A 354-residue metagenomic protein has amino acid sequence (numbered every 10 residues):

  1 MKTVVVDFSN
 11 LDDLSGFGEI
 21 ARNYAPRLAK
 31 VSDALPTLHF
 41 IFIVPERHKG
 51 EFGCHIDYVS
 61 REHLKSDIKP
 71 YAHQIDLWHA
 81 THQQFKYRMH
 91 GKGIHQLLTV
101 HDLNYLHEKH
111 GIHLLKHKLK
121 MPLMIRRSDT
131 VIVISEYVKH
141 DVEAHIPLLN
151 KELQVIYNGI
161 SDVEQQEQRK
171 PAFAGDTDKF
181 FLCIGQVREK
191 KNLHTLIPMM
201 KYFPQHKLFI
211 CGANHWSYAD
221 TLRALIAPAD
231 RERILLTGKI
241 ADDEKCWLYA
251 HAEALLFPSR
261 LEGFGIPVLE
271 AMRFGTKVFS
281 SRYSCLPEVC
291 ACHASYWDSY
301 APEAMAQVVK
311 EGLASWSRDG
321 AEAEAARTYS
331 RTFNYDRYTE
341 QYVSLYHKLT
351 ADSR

Functional and structural regions predicted by a protein language model:
M1-R354: Carbohydrate transferase catalytic cores enriched for Leloir-type hexosyltransferases
